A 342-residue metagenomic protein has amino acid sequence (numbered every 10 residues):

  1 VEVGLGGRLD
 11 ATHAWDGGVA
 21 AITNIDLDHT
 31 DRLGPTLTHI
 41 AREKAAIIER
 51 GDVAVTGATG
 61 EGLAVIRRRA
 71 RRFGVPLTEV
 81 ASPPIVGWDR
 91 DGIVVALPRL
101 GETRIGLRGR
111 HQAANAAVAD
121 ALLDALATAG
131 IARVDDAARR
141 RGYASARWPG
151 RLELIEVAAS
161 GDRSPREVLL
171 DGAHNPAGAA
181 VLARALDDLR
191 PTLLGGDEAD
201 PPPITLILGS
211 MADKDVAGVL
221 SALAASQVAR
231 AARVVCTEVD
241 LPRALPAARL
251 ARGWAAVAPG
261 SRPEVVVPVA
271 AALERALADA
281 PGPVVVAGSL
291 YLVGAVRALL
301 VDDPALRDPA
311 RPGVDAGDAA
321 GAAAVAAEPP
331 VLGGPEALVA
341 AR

Functional and structural regions predicted by a protein language model:
V1-V3, D10-A21, I25-L27, R99-R233: Nucleotide phosphate-binding/pyrophosphate-handling subdomain across enzymes that bind or process nucleotide phosphates
E2, G17, I22-T103, A116-A137: Acidic, Mg2+-coordinating active-site environments of NTP-dependent enzymes
I25-D28, S82-P84, G209-M211, E238-R243 (+1 more regions): Short, acidic/turn-prone active-site loops that include or flank metal/cofactor- and phosphate-binding residues
T56-T59, R69-D89, G106-R110, V134-A146 (+5 more regions): Beta-strand->loop->alpha-helix junctions that form or flank phosphate-binding loops in nucleotide-handling enzymes
T59-T78, D89-G92, S164-L169, A217-V285: C-terminal helical cap/extension that packs against the catalytic core of soluble nucleotide-cofactor enzymes
V239-L241, R307-R342: Short, flexible loop segments at boundaries between secondary-structure elements
S289: Active-site-proximal loop/hinge segments that shape catalytic or ion-binding/gating pockets
